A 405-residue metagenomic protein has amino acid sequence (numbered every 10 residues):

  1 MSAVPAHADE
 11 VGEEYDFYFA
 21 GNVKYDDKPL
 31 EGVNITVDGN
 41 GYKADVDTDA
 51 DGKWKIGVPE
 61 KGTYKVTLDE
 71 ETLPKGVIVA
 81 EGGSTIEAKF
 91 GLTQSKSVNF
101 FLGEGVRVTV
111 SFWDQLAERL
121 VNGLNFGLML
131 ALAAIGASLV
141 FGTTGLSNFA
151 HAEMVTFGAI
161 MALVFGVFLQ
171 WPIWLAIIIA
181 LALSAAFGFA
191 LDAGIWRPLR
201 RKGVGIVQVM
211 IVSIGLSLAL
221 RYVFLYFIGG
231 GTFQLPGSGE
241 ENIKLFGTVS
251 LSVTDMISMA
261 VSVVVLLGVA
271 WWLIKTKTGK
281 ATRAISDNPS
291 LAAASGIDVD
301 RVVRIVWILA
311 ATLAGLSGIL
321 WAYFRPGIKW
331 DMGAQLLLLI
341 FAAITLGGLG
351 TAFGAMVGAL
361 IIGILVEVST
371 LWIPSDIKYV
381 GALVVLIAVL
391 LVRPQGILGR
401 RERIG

Functional and structural regions predicted by a protein language model:
D16-E31, E60: Structural motif
Y42-K53, G57: Short, acidic Ser/Thr/Gly-rich low-complexity loop/linker segments typical of extracellular and cell-surface proteins
G62, F90-Q94, D298-R301, I373-G405: Cytosolic-side transmembrane-helix boundaries in multi-pass membrane proteins
Q115-R119, L273, K277, V306-I344 (+1 more regions): Inter-helical junctions in multi-pass inner-membrane proteins, predominant in energy-converting antiporter-like
R119-L163, G194-V204, Q208, L346-A352: Single transmembrane alpha-helix segments in multi-pass membrane proteins
W171-L216, V357-I362, R393-P394: Alpha-helical transmembrane segments within multi-pass membrane transporters and channels
V207-K275, V302-I305, P326, G333 (+2 more regions): Transmembrane helix-bundle core of multi-pass membrane transporters and related energy-transducing complexes
S250-I328, V357: Helix-loop-helix "hairpin" substructures at the membrane interface of multi-pass membrane proteins
